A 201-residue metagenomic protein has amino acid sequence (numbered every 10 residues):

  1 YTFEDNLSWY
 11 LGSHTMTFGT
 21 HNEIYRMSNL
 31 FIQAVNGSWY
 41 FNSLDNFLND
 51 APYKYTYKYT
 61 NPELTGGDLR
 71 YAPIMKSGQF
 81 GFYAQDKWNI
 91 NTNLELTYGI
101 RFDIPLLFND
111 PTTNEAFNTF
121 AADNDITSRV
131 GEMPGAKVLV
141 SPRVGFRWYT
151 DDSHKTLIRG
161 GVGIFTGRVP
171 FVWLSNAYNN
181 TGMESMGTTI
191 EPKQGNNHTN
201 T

Functional and structural regions predicted by a protein language model:
Y1-T201: Short acidic-glycine motifs
